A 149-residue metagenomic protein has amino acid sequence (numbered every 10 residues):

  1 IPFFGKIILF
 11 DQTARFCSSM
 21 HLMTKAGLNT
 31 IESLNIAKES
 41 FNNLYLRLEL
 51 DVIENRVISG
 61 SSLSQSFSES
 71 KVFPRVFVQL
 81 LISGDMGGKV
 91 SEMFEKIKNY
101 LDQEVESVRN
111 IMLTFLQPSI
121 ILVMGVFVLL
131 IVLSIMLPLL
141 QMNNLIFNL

Functional and structural regions predicted by a protein language model:
G5-F115: Glycine- and small-hydrophobic-enriched helix-loop-helix hairpins
Q103-L149: Bilayer-spanning, highly hydrophobic alpha-helical transmembrane segments
